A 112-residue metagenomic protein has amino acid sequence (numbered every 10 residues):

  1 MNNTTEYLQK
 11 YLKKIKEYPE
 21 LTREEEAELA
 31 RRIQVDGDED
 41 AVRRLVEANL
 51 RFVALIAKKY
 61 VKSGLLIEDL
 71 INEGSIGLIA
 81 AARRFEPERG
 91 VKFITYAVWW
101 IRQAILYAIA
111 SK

Functional and structural regions predicted by a protein language model:
N2-K112: Alpha-helical promoter-recognition and RNA polymerase-docking modules of transcription initiation factors, dominated by
